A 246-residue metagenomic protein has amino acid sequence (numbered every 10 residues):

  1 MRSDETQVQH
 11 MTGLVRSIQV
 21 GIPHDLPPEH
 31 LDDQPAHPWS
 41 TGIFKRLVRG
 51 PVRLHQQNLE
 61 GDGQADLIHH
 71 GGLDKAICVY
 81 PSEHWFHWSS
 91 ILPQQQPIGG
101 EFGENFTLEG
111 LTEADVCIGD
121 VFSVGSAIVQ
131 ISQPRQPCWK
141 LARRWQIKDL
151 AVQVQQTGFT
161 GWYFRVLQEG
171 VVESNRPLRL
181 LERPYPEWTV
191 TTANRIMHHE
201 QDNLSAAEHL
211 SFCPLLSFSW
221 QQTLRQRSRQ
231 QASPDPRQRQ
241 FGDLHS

Functional and structural regions predicted by a protein language model:
R2-A142, D149, Y185-S246: Electropositive, beta-rich accessory/interaction domains or terminal extensions that provide binding surfaces
F102-L111, V154-F164: Short, structured beta-strand/loop micro-motifs enriched in basic residues and often containing a Trp
G119, E169, E173-R176: Loop/turn positions that initiate beta-strands
I131, F164-V166: Short beta-strand His + acidic residue motifs that chelate non-heme Fe in jelly-roll/DSBH and cupin folds
T160-G161, N175, V190: Hydrophobic, well-ordered secondary-structure segments
L178-L181: Short hydrophobic beta/alpha edge segments that flank linear recognition/processing sites
